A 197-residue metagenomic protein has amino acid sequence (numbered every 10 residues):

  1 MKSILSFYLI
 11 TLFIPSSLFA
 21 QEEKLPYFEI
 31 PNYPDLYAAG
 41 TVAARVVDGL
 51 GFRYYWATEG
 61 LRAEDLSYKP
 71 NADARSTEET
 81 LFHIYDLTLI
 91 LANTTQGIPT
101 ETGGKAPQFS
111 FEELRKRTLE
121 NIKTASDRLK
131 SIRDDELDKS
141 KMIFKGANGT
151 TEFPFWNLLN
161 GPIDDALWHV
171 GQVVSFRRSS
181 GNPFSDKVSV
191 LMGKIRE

Functional and structural regions predicted by a protein language model:
M1-E23: Bacterial Sec-dependent N-terminal signal peptides
E22-L25, P31, A44-D48, Y55 (+2 more regions): Short, contiguous alpha-helical
E29-I30, D35-V42, G51, R62: Start-of-domain marker
R53-W56, G60, T124-R128, Q172: Solvent-exposed, charged/polar functional surfaces in cytosolic regulatory/catalytic domains
T58, T95-Q96, R133, K141: Short, small-residue-rich loop/turn micro-motifs
G60, H83-D86, E120: Residues within well-ordered alpha-helical secondary structure of globular protein domains
G60-L66, R128-D138, R178-F184: Surface-exposed helix-capping loop/turn segments at secondary-structure junctions
F109-G146, T151-H169: Acidic/histidine-rich alpha-helical segments that form the ligand environment of transition-metal centers
